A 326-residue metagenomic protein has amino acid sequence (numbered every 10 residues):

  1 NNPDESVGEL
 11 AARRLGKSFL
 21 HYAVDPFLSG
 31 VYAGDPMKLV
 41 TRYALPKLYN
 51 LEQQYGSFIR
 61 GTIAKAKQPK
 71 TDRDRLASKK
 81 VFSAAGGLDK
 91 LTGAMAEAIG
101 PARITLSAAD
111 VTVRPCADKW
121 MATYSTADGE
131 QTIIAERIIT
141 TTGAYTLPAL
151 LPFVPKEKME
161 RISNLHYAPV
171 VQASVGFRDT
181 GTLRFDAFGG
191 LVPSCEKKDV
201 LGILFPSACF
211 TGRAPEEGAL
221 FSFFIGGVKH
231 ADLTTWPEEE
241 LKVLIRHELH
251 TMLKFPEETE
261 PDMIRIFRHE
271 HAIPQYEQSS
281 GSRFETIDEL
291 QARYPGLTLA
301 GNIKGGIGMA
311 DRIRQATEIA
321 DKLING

Functional and structural regions predicted by a protein language model:
N1-V113, K119: Active-site/ligand-binding neighborhood in enzyme catalytic cores
A11, L28, M95, V175 (+3 more regions): A residue-level signal for conserved active-site and pocket-lining positions in enzyme catalytic cores
S18-Y22, Y167, T182-R184, E258: A short alpha-helix-loop-beta-strand transition element characteristic of N-terminal alpha/beta dinucleotide-binding
A84, H166, G305: Nucleotide-sugar-dependent glycosyltransferase donor-binding/catalytic pocket residues
P101, I134-E136, Y294: Active-site acidic short loop of glycosyltransferases
L106-F221, V228-T234, E239, H247-M252: Mid-domain catalytic core of redox enzymes that form a hydrophobic substrate pocket/lid adjacent to a catalytic redox
F185, G202-G326: Conserved flavin/dinucleotide-binding core of flavoenzymes
